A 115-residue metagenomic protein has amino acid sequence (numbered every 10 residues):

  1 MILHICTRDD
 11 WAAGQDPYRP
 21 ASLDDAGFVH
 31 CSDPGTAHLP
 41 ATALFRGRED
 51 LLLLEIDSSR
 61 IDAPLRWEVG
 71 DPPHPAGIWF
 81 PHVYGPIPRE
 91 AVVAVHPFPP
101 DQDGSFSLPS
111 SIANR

Functional and structural regions predicted by a protein language model:
M1-R115: Conserved, structured core segments of small domains
